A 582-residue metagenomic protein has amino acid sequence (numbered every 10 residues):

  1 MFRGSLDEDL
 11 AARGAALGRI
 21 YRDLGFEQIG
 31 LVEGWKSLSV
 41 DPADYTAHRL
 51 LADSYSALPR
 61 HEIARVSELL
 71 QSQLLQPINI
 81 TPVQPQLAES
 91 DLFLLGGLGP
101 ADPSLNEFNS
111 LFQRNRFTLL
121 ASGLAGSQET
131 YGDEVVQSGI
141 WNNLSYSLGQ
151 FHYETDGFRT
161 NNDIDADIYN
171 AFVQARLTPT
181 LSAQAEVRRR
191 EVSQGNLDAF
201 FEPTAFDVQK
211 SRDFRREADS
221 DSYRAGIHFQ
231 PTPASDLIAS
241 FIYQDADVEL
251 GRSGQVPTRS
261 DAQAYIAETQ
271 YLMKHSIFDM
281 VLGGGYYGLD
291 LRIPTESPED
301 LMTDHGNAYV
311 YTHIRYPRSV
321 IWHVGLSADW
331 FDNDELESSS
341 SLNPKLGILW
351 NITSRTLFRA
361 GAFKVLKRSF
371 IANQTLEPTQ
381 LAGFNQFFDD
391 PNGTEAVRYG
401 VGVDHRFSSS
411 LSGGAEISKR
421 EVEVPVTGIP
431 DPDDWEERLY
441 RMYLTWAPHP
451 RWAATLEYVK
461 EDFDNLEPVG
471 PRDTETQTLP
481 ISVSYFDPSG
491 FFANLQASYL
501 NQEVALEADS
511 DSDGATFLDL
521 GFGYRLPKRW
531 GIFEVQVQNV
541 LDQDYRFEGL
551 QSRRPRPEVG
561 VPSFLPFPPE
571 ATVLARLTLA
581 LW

Functional and structural regions predicted by a protein language model:
Q28, N143-S147, T180-A185, P233-A239 (+11 more regions): Repeated loop/turn-to-beta-strand initiation elements of outer-membrane beta-barrel proteins
N79-Y169, T180-L181: Outer-membrane beta-barrel translocator/receptor signature
G123-S127, W141-N143, H152-D156, V187-S193 (+15 more regions): Transmembrane beta-strands of outer-membrane beta-barrel pores
L144, D236-L250, N351-S369, N373 (+5 more regions): Membrane-embedded beta-barrel scaffold of Gram-negative outer-membrane proteins
F151, D156, N465, D473-L526 (+1 more regions): C-terminal beta-barrel architecture of Gram-negative outer-membrane proteins
T160-N162, I168, S182-T232, D236-I266 (+2 more regions): Flexible loop and strand-edge segments within Gram-negative outer membrane beta-barrel domains
S193, A199-A205, D290, D332 (+8 more regions): Surface-exposed extracellular loop regions of Gram-negative outer-membrane beta-barrel proteins, predominantly
Y524-W582: C-terminal beta-signal and adjacent terminal beta-strands/loops of Gram-negative outer-membrane beta-barrel proteins
